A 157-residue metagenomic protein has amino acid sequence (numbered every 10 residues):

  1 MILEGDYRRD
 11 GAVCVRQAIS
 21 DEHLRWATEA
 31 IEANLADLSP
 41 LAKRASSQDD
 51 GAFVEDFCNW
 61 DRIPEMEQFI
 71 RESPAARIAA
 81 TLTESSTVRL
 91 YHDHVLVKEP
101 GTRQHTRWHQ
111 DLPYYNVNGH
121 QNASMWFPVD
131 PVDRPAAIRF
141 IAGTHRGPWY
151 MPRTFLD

Functional and structural regions predicted by a protein language model:
M1-D10, V15-W108, P113-N116: Non-heme Fe(II)-dependent double-stranded beta-helix
Q17-I19, P100, V129-D133, T144-H145: Short loop segments at secondary-structure junctions
A18, N116-N118, A137, W149-Y150: Active-site-proximal flexible loops/turns
E72-A76, N122, L156: A structural signal for well-ordered alpha-helical scaffolds and beta->alpha junctions
D93, A123, A136: Change "...and in nucleic-acid phosphodiester-cleaving endonucleases..." to "...and in nucleic-acid processing enzymes
H94, Q110, F127-P131, F140-A142: Short, structured patches in soluble enzyme cores that scaffold and shape functional sites
N116-D133: Short, conserved beta-strand element in jelly-roll/cupin
D133-D157: Double-stranded beta-helix
